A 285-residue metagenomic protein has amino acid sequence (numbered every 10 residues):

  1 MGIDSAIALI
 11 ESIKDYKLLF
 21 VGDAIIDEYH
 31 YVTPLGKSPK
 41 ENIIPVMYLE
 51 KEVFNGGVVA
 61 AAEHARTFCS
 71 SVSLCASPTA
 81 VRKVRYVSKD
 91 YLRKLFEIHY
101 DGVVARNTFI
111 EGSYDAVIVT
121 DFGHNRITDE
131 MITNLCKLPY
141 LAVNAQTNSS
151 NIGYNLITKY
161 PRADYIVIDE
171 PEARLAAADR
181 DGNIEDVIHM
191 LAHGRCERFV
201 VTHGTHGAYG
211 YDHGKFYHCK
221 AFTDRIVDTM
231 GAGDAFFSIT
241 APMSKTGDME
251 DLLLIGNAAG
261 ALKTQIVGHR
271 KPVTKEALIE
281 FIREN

Functional and structural regions predicted by a protein language model:
M1-K40, M47-T229, S244-A258, Q265-N285: Ribokinase/PfkB-type carbohydrate-kinase core domain
G233: Short basic (Lys/Arg) and small-residue
I239-T240: Flexible, glycine-rich loop/tail regions that form catalytic "lids" or insertion modules at the edges of active sites
